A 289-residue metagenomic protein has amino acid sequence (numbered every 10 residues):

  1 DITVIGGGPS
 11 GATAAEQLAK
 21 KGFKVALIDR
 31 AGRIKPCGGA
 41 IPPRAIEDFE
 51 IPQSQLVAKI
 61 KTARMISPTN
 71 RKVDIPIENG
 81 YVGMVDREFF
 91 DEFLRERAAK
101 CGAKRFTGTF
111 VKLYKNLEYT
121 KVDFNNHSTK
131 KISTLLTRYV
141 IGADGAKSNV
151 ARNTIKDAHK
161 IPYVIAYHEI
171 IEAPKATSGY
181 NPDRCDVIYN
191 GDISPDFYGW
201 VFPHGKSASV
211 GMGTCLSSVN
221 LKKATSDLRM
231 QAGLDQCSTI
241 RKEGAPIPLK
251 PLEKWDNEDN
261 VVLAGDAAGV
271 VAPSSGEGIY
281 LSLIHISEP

Functional and structural regions predicted by a protein language model:
D1-G8: Beta1/beta-strand and adjacent pyrophosphate-binding region of the FAD-binding site in flavoprotein oxidoreductases
G11: N-terminal Rossmann-fold NAD(P) dinucleotide-binding loop
A19-C37: Glycine-rich FAD pyrophosphate-binding loop
R44-F93: A conserved beta-strand/loop capping segment in the N-terminal third of enzymes that catalyze redox or closely related
A99-D235: Predominantly flavin-linked oxidoreductase catalytic cores and closely associated redox partners
A245-L263, A267-G269: FAD-binding beta-loop-beta segment adjacent to the flavin cofactor pocket
A268-I279: Glycine-rich phosphate/pyrophosphate-binding beta-alpha loops
I284-P289: Residue-level detector of conserved catalytic or cofactor/ligand-binding positions in enzyme active sites
